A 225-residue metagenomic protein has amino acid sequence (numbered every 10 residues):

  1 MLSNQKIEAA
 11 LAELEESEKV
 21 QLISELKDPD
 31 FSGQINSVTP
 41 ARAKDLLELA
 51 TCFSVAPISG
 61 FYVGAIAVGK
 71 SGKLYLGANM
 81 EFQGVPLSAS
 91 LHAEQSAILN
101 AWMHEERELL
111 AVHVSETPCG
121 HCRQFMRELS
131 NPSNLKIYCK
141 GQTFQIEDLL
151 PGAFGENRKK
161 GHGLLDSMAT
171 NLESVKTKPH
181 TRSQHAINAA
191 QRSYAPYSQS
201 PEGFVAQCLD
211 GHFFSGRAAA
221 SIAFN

Functional and structural regions predicted by a protein language model:
M1-H121, F125-N225: Zinc-dependent deaminase catalytic domain
